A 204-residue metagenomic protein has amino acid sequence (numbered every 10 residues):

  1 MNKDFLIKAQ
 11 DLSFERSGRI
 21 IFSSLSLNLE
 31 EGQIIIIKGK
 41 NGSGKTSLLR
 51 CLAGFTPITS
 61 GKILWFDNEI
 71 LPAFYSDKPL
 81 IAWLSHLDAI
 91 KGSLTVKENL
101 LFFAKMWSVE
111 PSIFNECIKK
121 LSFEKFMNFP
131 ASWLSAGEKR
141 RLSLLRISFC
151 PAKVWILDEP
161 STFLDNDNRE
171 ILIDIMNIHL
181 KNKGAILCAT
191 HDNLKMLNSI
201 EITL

Functional and structural regions predicted by a protein language model:
A53: Helix-to-loop junction immediately C-terminal to a conserved catalytic motif
G61-D77: Conserved ABC transporter NBD signature motif
L87, G92-S108: Q-loop/switch helix immediately C-terminal to the Walker
P111-M127: Conserved ABC ATPase "signature" region
P130-E138: Conserved ABC ATPase signature
L144, K183: Hydrophobic anchor residue at the start of the ABC signature
W155-E159, L164: Catalytic Walker B motif of ABC-type/P-loop ATPase nucleotide-binding domains
